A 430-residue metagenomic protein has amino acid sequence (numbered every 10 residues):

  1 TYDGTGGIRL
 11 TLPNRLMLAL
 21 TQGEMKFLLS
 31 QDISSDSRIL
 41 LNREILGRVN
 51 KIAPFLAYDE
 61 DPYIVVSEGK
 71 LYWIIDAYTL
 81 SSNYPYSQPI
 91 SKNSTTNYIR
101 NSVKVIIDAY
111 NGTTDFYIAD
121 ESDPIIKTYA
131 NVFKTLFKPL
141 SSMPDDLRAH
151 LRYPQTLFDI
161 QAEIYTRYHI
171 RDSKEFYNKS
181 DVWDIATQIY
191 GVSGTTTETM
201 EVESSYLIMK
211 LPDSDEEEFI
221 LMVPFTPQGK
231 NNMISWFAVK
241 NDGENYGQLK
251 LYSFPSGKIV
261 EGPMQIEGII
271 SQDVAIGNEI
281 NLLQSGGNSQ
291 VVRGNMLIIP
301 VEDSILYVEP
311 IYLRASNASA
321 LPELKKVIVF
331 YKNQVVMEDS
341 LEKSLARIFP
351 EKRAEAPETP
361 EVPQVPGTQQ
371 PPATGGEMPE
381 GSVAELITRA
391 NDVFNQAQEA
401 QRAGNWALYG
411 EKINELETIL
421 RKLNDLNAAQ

Functional and structural regions predicted by a protein language model:
T1-A403, A407-A428: Soluble extracytoplasmic regions of secretory-pathway and membrane proteins
